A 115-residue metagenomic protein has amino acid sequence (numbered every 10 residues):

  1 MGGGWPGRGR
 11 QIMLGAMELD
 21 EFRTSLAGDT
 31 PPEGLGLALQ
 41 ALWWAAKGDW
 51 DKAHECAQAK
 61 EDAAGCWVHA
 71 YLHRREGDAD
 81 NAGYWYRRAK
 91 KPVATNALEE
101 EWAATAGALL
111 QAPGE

Functional and structural regions predicted by a protein language model:
L14-D29, L42-E55, G107-A108: Repeat-mediated protein-protein interaction surfaces in helical alpha-solenoids
W43, L72-H73: Residue-level signature for tetratricopeptide repeat
E61-A63, G77-N96: TPR/TPR-like (Sel1-like) alpha-helical repeat modules
L98-E115: Terminal, low-structured helical/coil segments at or just beyond the last alpha-helical repeat
